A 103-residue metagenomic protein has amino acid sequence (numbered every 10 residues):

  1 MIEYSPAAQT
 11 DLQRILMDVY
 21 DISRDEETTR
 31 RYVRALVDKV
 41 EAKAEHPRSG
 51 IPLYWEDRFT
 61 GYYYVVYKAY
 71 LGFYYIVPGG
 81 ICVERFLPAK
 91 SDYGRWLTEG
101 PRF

Functional and structural regions predicted by a protein language model:
M1-A35: Arg/Lys-rich, positively charged N-terminal/basic patches that mediate binding to nucleic acids
A7, D18, H46, E84-A89: Generic beta-structure capping elements
I15-V19, V40-P47: Hydrophobic recognition helices of helix-based DNA-binding modules
R31, S49-I51, F103: Juxtamembrane/interface motifs at transmembrane-helix termini
E45-I81: Basic/aromatic recognition patch in beta-strand/loop cores that engages polyanionic ligands
Y67-F103: Enriched for short, Lys/Arg-rich terminal
